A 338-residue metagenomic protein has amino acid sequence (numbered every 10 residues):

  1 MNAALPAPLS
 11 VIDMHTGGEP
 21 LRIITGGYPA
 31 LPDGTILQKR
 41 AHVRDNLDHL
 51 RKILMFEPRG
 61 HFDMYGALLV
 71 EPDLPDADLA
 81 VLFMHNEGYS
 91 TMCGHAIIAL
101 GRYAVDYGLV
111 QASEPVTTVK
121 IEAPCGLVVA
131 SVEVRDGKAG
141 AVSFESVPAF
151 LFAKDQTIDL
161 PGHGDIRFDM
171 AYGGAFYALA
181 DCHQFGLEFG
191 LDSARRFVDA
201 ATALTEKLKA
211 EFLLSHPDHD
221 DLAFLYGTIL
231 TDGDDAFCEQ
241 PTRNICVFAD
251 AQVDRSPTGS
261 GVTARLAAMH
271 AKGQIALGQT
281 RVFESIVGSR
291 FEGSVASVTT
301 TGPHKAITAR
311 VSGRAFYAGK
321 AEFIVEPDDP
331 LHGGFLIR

Functional and structural regions predicted by a protein language model:
M1-D169, A178, C182-R338: A glycine-rich beta-to-alpha transition motif near the start of alpha/beta enzyme domains, typified by
G174: Glycine-rich ThDP/TPP pyrophosphate-binding loop and its adjacent helix/strand module within ThDP-dependent enzymes
